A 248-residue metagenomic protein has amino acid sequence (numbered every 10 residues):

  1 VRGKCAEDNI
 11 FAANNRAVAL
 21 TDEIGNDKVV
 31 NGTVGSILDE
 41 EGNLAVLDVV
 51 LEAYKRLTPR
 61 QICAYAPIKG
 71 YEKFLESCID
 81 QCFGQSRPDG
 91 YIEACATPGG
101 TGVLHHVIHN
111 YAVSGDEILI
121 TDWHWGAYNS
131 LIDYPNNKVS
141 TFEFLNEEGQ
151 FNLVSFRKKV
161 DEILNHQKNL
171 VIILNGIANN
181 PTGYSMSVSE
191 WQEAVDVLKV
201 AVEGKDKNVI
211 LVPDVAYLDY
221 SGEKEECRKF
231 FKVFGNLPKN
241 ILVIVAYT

Functional and structural regions predicted by a protein language model:
V1, V209-I210: Active-site-proximal helix-loop elements at catalytic-domain edges
G3-P98: N-terminal small-domain helix-loop-helix segment of the aminotransferase-like
N26-V30, K168, N240: A generic secondary-structure signal marking the coil-to-beta-strand transition
V34, F142-N146, A246: Active-site donor-binding loop signature of nucleotide-sugar glycosyltransferases
T58-K207, L218-L237: Conserved core of the PLP fold type I
V171, I210, L242: Hydrophobic "anchor" residues on beta-strands that sit immediately upstream of conserved functional sites
V215: Walker B catalytic acidic pair
N236-T248: Active-site PLP-lysine loop of aminotransferase-like
